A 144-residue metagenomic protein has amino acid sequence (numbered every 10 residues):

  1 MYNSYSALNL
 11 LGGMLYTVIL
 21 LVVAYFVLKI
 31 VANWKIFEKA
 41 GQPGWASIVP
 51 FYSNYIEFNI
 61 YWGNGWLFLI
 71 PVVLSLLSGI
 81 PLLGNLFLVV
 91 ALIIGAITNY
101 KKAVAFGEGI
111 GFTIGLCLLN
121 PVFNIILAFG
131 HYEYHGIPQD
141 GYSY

Functional and structural regions predicted by a protein language model:
M1-S6, Y132-Y144: Low-complexity, intrinsically disordered extramembrane tails and loops of integral membrane proteins
N9-N33, S47-K102, T113-A128: Hydrophobic alpha-helical transmembrane segments in multi-pass membrane proteins
A32-A40: Membrane-water interface of transmembrane alpha-helices
F37, F106, Y142-S143: Aromatic-residue hotspot detector
K39-A40, A128, Y132: A charge-rich, low-complexity, intrinsically flexible signal that marks solvent-exposed coils, linkers, repeats
A40-Y52, G141: Membrane-interface segments at transmembrane-helix boundaries
G109-I110: Membrane-interfacial entry segments at the cytosolic side of transmembrane helices
